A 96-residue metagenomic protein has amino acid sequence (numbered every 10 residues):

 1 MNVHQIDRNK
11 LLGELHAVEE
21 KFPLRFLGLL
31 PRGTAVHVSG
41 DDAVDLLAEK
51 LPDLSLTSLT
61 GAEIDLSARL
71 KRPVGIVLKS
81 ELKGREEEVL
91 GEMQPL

Functional and structural regions predicted by a protein language model:
M1-S39, K50-L96: Catalytic core of pol beta-like nucleotidyltransferases
V44-A48: Short, hydrophobic beta-strand segments
